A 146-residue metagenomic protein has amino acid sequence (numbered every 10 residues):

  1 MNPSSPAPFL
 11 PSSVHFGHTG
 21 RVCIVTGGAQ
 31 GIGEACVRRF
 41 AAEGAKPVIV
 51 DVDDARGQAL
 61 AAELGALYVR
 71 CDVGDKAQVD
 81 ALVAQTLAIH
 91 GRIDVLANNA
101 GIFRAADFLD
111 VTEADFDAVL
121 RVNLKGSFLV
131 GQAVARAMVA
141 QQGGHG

Functional and structural regions predicted by a protein language model:
M1-I24: Flexible N-terminal pre-Rossmann segment of NAD(P)-dependent oxidoreductases
F16-P47: Canonical Rossmann dinucleotide-binding motif of NAD(H)/NADP(H)-dependent dehydrogenases/reductases, specifically
R21, R92-I93, M138-G146: Active-site loop of short-chain dehydrogenase/reductase
E43-Q58: Conserved glycine-rich Rossmann-like NAD(P)H-binding loop of the short-chain dehydrogenase/reductase
D54-A55, C71-L82, E113: The beta1-alpha1 cofactor-binding region of Rossmann-like NAD(H)/NADP(H)-dependent oxidoreductases
D107-F108, D115-L120: Substrate-binding pocket helix/loop in short-chain dehydrogenase/reductase
G131-Q132: A short, exposed helix-loop element centered on a Lys and neighboring polar residues
